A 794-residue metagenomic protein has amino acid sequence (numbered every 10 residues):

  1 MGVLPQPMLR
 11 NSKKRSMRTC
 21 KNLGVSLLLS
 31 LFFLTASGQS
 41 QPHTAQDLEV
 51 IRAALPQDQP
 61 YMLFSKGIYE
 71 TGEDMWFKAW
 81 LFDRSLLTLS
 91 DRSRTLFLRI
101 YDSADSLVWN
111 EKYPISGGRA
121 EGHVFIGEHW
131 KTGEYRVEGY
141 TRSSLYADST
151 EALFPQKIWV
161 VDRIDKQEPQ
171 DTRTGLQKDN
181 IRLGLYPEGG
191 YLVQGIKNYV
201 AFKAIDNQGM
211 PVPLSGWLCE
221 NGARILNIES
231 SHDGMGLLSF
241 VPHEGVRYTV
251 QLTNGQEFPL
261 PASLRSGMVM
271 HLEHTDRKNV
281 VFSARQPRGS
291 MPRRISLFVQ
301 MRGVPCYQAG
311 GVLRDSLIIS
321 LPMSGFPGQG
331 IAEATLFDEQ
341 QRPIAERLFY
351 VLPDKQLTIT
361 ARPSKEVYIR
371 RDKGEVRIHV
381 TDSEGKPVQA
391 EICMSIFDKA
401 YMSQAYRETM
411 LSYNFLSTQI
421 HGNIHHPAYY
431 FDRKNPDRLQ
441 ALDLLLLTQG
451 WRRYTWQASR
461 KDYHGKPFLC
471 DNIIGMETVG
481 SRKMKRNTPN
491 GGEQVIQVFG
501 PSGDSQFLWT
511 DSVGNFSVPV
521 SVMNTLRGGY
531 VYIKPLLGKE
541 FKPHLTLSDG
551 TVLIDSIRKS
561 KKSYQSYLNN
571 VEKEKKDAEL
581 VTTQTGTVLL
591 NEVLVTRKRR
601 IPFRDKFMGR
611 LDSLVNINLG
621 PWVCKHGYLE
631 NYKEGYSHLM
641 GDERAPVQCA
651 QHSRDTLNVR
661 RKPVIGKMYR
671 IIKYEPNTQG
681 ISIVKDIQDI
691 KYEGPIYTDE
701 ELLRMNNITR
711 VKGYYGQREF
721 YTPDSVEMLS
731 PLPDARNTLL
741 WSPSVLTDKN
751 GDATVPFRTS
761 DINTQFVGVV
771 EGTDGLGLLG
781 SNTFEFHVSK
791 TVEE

Functional and structural regions predicted by a protein language model:
M1-Q46, E794: Bacterial Sec-dependent N-terminal signal peptides
Q41-L63, I68-Y113, Y146-A147, P213: Contiguous segments within soluble domain cores/interaction surfaces
A53, E70, W130, T141-Y199 (+12 more regions): Surface-exposed, low-complexity/disordered segments and acidic/polar micro-motifs at processing/linker regions
Y61-S65, S106-N110, A120-F125, G184-G189 (+12 more regions): Short structured motifs
M75, A79, E111-I126, G222-R224 (+5 more regions): Glycine-centered loop-to-beta-strand initiation motif
L87-S90, E128-R136, G328-A332, L526-Y530 (+1 more regions): Short glycine/proline/serine/threonine-rich loop/turn segments at secondary-structure transition edges
F97-Y101, S215-C219, S296-F298, T335 (+3 more regions): Beta-strand signatures of extracellular beta-sandwich domains
G139-T141, A204, L252, L336 (+2 more regions): Conserved structural position at the C-terminal beta-strand of extracellular beta-sandwich adhesion modules
